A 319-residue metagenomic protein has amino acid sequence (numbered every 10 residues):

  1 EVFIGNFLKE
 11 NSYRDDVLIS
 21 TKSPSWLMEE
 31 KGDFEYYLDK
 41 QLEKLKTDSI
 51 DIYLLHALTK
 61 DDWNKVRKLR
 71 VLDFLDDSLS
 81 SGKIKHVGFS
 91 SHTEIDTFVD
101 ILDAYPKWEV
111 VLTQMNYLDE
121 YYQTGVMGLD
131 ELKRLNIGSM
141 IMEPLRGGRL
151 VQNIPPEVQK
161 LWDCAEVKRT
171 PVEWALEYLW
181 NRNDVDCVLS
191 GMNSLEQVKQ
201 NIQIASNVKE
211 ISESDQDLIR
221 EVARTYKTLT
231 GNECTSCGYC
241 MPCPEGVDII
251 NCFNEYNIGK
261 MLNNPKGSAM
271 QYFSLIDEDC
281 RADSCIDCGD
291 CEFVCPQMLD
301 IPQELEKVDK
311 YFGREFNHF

Functional and structural regions predicted by a protein language model:
E1-V17, F74, S80: N-terminal binding-site loop/beta-alpha segment at the start of enzyme catalytic domains that lines or forms
R14-V17, D48-I52, K85-H86: Short acidic capping loops at alpha-helix termini that bridge into adjacent secondary structure
D15-L27, Y53-L58: A short, structured active-site edge motif that brings together acidic residues
M28-Y36: Glycine-rich anion/phosphate-binding loops
L42-W63: Active-site groove signature of glycoside hydrolases
L58-T235, Y239-N251, K266-L275, A282 (+1 more regions): Beta/alpha (TIM)-barrel catalytic core signal, keyed to glycine-rich beta->alpha loops juxtaposed to Asp/Glu that bind
Y239-N257, D290-K307: Iron-sulfur cluster-binding cysteine motifs and their immediate structural context in ferredoxin-like electron-transfer
M261-D290, R314-F319: Short Fe-S-cluster ligation motifs
